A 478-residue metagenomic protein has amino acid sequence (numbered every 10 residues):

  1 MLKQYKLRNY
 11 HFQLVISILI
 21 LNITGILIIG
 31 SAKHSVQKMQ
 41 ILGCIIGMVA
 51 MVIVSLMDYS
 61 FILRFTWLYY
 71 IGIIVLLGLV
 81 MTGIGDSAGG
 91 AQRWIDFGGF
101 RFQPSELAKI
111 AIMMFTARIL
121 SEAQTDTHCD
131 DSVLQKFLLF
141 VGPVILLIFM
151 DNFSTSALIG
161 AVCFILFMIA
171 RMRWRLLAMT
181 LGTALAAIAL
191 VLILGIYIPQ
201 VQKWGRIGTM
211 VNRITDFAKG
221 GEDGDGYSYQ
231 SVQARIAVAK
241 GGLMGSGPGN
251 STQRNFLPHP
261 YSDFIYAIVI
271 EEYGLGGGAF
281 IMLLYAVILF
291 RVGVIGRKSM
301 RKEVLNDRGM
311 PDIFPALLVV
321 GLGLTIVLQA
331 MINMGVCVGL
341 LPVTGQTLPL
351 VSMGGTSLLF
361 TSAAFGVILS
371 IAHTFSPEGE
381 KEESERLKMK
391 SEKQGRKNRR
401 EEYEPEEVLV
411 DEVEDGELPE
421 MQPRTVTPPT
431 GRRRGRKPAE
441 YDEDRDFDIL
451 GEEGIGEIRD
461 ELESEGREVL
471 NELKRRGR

Functional and structural regions predicted by a protein language model:
M1-I18: N-terminal membrane topogenic signal
Y10, G142, G226-R235, D263 (+1 more regions): Short, hydrophobic/aliphatic alpha-helical segments
V15, I23-T24, G339-S384: Transmembrane alpha-helices of multi-pass inner-membrane enzymes
V15-I23, L27-G226, A267, E271-V336 (+3 more regions): Hydrophobic alpha-helical transmembrane segments of multi-pass inner membrane proteins, especially in bacterial systems
L27, G241-L243, G247-S251, G276-A279 (+3 more regions): Gly/Ser/Thr-rich beta-alpha loop segments that engage phosphate groups in nucleotides
A91-R93, G98, M210-R213, A239-K240 (+4 more regions): Glycine-rich, flexible loop/turn motifs
N152-L158, S246-P248, P260-S262, T344 (+1 more regions): Transmembrane helix boundary and interhelical junction motifs in multipass membrane proteins
D216-S262, Y273-G277: TM-adjacent membrane-interface loops and short helices in multi-pass inner/ER membrane proteins
